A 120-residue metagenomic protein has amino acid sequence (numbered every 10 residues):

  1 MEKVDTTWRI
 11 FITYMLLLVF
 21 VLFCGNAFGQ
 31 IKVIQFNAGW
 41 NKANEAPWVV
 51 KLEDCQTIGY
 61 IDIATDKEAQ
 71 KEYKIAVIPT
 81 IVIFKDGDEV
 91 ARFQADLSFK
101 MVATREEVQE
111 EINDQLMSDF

Functional and structural regions predicted by a protein language model:
E2-M15: Bacterial N-terminal signal peptides that target proteins for export
T13-N26: Bacterial N-terminal signal peptides
A27-G59: Local sequence-structure signature of Cys/Sec-based thiol-disulfide redox active-site neighborhoods
K42-N44, A69, A91-F93: Extracytoplasmic/secreted cell-surface and envelope-processing proteins
I63-Q70: N-terminal post-signal-peptidase region of extra-cytosolic proteins
Y73-F84: Structural micro-motif
I83-F120: Non-catalytic, surface beta->alpha helical segment in thiol-disulfide oxidoreductase systems
